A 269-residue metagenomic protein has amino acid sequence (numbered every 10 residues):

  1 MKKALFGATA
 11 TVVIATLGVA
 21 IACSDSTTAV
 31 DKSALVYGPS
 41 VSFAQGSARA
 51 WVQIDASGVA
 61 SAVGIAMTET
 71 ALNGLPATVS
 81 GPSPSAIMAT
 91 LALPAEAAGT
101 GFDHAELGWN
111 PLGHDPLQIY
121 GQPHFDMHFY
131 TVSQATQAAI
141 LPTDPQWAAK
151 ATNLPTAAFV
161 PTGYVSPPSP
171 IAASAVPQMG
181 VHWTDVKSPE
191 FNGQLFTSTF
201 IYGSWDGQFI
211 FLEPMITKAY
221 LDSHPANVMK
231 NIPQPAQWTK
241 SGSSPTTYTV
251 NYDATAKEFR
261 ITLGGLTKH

Functional and structural regions predicted by a protein language model:
K2-G7, T11-G38: Bacterial Sec-dependent N-terminal signal peptides
D25-M127, T131-H269: Metal-centered catalytic cores of metalloenzymes
